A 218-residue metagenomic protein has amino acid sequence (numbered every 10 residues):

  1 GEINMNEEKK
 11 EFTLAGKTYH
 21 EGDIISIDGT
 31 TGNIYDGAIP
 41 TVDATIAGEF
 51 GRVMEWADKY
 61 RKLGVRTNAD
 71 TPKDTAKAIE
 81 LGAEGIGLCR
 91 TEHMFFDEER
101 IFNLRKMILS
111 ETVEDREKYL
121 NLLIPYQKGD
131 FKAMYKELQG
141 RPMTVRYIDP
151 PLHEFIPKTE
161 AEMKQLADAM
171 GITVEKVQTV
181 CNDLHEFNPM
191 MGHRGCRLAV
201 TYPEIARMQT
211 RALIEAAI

Functional and structural regions predicted by a protein language model:
G1-E2, C89: Short beta->alpha connector loops at strand-helix junctions that form conserved, small/polar/Pro-enriched
E2-D36, T112-E114, Y119: A structural-propensity feature for long, helix-poor, extended segments
T30, G37-I39, I148, P157: Surface loops and adjacent helix of pleckstrin homology
Y35-V53: Short, compositionally biased
I46-E49, W56-I218: Conserved alpha/beta-domain cores
